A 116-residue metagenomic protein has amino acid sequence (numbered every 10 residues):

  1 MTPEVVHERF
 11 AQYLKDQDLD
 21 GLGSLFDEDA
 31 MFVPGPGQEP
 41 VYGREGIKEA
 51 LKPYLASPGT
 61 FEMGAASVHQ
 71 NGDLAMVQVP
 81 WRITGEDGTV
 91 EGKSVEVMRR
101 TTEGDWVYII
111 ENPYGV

Functional and structural regions predicted by a protein language model:
M1-G21, M31-V116: A beta-strand edge to alpha-helix "cap/lid" segment located at domain peripheries
D27: Helix-to-beta-strand junctions that scaffold the AdoMet/dcAdoMet cofactor pocket in Class I SAM-dependent enzymes
